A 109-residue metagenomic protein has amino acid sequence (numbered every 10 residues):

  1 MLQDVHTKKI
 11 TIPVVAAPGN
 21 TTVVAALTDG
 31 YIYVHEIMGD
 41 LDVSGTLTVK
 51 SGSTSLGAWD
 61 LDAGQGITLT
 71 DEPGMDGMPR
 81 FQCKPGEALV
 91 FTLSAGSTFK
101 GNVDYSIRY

Functional and structural regions predicted by a protein language model:
M1-Y109: Beta-strand-centric surfaces of beta-sandwich/beta-rich domains
